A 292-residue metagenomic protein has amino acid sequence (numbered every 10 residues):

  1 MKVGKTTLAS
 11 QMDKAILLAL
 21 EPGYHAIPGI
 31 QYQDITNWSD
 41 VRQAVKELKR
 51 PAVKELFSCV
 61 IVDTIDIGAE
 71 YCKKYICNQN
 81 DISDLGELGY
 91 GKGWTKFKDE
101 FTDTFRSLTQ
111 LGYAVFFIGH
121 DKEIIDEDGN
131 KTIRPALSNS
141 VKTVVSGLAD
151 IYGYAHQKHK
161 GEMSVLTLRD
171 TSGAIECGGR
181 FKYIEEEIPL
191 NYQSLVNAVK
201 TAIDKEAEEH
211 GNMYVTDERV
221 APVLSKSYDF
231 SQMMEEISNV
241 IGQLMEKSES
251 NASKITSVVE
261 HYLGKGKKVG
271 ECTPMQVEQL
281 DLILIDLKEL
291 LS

Functional and structural regions predicted by a protein language model:
M1-V62, D66-Y71: Conserved P-loop
V3, M12, K205-S292: Interfaces that engage single-stranded nucleic acids at replication/repair/recombination sites
A15-L17, V115, I151-Y154: Short, well-ordered beta-strand core segments
Q43-K46, R50, D103-R106, G242: Surface-exposed alpha-helical segments enriched in charged/polar residues
I61, F116-H120, Y154-H156: Short, conserved beta-strand edge motifs with alternating hydrophobic and charged residues
I67-T143: P-loop NTPase motor core
E123-Y228: Conserved GTP-binding G-domain of TRAFAC-class P-loop NTPases and closely related GTPase folds
